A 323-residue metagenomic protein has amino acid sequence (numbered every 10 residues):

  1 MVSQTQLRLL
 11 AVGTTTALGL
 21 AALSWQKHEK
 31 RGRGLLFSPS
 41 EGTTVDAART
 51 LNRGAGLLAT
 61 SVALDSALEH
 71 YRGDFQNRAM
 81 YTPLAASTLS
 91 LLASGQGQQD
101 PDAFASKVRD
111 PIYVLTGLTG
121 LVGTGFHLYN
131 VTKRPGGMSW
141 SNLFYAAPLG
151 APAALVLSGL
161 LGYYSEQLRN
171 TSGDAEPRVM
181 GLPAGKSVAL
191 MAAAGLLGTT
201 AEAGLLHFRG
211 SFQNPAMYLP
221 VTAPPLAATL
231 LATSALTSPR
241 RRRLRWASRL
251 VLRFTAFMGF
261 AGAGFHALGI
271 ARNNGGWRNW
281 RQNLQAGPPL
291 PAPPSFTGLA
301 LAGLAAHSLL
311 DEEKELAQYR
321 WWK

Functional and structural regions predicted by a protein language model:
M1-K323: Short amphipathic, positively biased membrane-proximal segments that drive organelle/inner-membrane targeting
